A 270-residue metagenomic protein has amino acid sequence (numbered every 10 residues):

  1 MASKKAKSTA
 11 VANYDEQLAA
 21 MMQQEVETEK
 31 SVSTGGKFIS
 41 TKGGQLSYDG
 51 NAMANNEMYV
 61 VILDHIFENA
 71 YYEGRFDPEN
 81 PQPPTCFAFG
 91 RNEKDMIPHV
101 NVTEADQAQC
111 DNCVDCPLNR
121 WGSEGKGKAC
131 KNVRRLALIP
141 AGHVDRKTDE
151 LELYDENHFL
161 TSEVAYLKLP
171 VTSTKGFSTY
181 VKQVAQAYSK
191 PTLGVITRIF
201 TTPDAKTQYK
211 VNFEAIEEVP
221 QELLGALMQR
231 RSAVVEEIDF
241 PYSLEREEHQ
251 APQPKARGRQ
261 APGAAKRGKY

Functional and structural regions predicted by a protein language model:
M1-H158, Y270: OB-fold ssDNA-binding interfaces and closely related basic DNA-contact patches used across DNA replication/repair
S8-E16, N56, Q107, V171-K175 (+4 more regions): Low-complexity, intrinsically disordered regions enriched in charged/polar residues
A12-E27, T179, Q183-Q186, Q221-Q229 (+1 more regions): Polar/charged alpha-helical tracts
S31-K42, C86, G127-K131, P191-F200 (+1 more regions): Short glycine-rich, low-complexity/disordered patches
K94-N101, K206-Y270: Long, highly charged low-complexity segments enriched in Glu/Asp and Lys/Arg with interspersed Ser/Thr
N132-V219: Extended serine/threonine-enriched, polar tracts that run as long, contiguous segments within proteins
